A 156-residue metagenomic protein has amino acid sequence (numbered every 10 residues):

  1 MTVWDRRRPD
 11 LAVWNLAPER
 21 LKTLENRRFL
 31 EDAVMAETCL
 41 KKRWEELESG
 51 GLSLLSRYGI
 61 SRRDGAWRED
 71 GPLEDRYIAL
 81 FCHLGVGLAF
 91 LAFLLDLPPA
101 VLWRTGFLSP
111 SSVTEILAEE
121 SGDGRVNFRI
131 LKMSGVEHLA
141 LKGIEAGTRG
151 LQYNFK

Functional and structural regions predicted by a protein language model:
M1-V13, A66-Y77, A89-K156: Acidic, low-complexity terminal tails and accessory targeting/binding regions of phosphate-metabolizing enzymes
M1-Y58: Phosphate-handling substructures
S49-L80: Charge-patterned, long linear interaction tracts outside catalytic cores
H83: Short, conserved phosphate/pyrophosphate- and ester-handling motifs at nucleotide-, phospho-/glycolipid
